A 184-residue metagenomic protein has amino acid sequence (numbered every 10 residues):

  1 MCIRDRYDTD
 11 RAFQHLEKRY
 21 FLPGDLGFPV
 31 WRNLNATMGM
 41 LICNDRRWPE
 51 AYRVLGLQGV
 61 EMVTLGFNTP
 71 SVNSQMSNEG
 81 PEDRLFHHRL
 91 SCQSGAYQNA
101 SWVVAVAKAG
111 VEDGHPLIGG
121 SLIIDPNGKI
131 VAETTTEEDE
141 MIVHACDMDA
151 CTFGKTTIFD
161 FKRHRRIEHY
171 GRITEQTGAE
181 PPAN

Functional and structural regions predicted by a protein language model:
M1: Phosphate/diphosphate ligand-binding glycine-rich loop within oxidoreductases
R4-L90, K155-D160: Active-site catalytic loop in hydrolytic enzyme cores
R4-M40, Y97-D139: Catalytic-core segment of enzymes that process non-peptidic bonds
P23, E50-A51, Q93, I167-Y170 (+1 more regions): General helical structural elements
F86-Q93, Q98-W102: Catalytic phosphate-donor-binding core of small-molecule kinases
S101-N184: C-terminal beta-strand edge segments of enzyme domains
